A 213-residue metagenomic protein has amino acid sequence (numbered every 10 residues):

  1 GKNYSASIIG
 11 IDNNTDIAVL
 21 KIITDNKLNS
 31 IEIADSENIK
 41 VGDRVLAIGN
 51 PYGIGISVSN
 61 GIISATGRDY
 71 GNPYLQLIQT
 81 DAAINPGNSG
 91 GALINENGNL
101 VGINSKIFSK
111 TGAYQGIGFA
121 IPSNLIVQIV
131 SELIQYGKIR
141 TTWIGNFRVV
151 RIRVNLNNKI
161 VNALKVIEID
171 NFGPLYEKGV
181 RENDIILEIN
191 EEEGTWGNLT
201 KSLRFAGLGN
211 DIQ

Functional and structural regions predicted by a protein language model:
G1-N162, I167-F172, Y176-K178, I189 (+1 more regions): Serine-dependent protease modules
N183-I186: Conserved catalytic motifs of ABC-family nucleotide-binding domains
D211-Q213: Short, conserved beta-strand segments of beta-strand-rich sandwich/propeller modules, principally
